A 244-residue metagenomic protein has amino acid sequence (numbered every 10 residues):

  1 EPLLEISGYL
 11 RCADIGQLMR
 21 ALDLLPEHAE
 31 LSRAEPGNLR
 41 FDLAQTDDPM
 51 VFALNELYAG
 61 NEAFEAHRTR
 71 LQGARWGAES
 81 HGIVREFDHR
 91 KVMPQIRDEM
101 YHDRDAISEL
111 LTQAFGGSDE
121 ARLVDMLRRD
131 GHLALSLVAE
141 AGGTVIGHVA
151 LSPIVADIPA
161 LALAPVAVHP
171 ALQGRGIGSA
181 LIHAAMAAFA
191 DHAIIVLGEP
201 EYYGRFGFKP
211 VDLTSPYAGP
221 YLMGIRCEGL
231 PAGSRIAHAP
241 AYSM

Functional and structural regions predicted by a protein language model:
E1-L4, L43-M50, R75-Q95: Glycine-rich beta-strand-turn "strand-cap" elements at beta-sheet edges
L4-R11, D42-R68: Short, well-ordered beta-strand segments in beta-rich or mixed alpha/beta enzyme and ligand-binding folds
R20, L172, G176-A184: Conserved acetyl-CoA pyrophosphate-binding loop and the N-cap/start of the following alpha-helix in GNAT-like
L31-L39, L57-R90: An amphipathic, aromatic/His-enriched active-site/gating alpha helix that lines ligand/cofactor pockets
A53, S136-V138, T144-P153, P159-A167: Conserved beta-strand in the GNAT
P94-L123, L133-V145, Y221, G229-M244: Short amphipathic alpha-helix that is part of the acyltransferase structural core
I182, A187-G198: Conserved GNAT acetyl-CoA-binding A-motif
I194-G219: Conserved active-site alpha-helix within GNAT-family acetyltransferase domains
